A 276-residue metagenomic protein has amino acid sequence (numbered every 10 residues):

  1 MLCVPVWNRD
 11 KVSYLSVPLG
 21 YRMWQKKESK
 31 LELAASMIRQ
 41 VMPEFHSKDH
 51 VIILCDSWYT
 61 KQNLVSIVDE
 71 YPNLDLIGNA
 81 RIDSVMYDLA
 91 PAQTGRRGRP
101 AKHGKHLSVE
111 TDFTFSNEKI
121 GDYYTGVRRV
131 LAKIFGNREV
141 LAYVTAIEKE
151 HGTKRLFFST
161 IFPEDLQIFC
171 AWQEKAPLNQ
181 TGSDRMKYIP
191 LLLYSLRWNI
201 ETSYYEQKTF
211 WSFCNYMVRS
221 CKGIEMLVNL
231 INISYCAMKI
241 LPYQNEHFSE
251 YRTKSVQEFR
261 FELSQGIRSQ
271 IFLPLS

Functional and structural regions predicted by a protein language model:
M1-V4: Short beta-strand scaffold segments in enzyme catalytic cores
W7-S276: Single, function-defining residue in the core of a domain
